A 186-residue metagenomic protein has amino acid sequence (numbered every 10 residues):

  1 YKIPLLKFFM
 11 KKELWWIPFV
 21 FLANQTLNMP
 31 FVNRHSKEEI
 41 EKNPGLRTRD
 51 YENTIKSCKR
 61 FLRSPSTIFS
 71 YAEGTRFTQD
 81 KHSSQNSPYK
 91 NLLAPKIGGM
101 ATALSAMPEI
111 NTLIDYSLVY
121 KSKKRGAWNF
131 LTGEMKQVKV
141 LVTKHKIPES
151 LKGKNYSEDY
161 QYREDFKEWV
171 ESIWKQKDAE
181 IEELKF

Functional and structural regions predicted by a protein language model:
Y1-N43: Catalytic core of membrane glycerolipid acyltransferases/transacylases, capturing the structured, soluble-facing
P18-M29, N33-H35, L62-N155: A cross-family acyltransferase "interaction/gating" segment
E41-K42, D50, S105-P108: Acidic, glycine-rich loop-and-strand cores that form catalytic or ligand-binding grooves in diverse globular domains
E41-T48, K90, S157-Y160, E164: Charge-dense, low-complexity intrinsically disordered segments
L46-R60: A Trp-anchored, charged/polar loop motif used as the substrate-binding/catalytic surface of acyl/ester-handling
G153-F186: Accessory terminal regions of nucleic-acid processing enzymes
